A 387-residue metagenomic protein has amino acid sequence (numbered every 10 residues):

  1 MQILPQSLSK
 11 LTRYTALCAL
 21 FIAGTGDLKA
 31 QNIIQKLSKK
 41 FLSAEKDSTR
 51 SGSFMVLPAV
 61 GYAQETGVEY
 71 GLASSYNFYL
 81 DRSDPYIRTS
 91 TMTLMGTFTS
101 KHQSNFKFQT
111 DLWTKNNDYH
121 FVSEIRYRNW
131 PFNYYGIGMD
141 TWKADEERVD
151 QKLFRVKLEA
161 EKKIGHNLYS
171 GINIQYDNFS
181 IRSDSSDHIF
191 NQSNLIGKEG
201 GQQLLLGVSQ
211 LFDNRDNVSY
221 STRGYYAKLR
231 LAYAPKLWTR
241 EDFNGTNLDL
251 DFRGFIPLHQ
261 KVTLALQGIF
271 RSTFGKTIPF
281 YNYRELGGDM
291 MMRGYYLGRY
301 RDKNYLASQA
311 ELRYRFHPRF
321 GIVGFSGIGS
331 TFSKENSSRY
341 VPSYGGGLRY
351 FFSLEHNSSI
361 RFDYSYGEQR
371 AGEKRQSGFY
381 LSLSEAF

Functional and structural regions predicted by a protein language model:
M1-I34: Bacterial Sec-dependent N-terminal signal peptides
G26-T49: Sec-dependent signal peptide cleavage junction
K46-V56, G61-Q202, L286, N357-R361 (+1 more regions): Gram-negative/organellar outer-membrane beta-barrel architecture
S53-M55, E69, N105, Q151-R155 (+6 more regions): Transmembrane beta-barrel architecture of outer-membrane proteins
V56, L72-S74, F108, V156-L158 (+8 more regions): Membrane-embedded beta-strands of outer-membrane beta-barrel proteins, especially the hydrophobic/small aromatic
E69, S83, W130-G136, F179-S185 (+7 more regions): Outer-membrane beta-barrel proteins
G207-V208, D289, G345-S353, R375-F387: Outer-membrane beta-barrel "beta-signal"
L211, N217-F316, I322, I328 (+1 more regions): C-terminal outer-membrane beta-barrel translocator/porin domains of Gram-negative envelope proteins and their
